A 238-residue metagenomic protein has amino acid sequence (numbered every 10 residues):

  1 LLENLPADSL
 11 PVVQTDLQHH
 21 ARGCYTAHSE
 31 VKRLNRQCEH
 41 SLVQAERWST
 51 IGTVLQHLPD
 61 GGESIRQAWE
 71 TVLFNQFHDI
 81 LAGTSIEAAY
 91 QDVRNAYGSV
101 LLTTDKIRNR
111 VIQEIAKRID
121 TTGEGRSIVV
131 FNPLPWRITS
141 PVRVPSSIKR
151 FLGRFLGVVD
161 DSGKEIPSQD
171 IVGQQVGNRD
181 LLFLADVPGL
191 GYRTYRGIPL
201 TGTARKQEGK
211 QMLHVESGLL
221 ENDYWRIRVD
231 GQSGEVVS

Functional and structural regions predicted by a protein language model:
L1-P133, S140, L152-I171, G177-R193 (+2 more regions): Catalytic-domain carbohydrate-binding cleft regions of carbohydrate-active enzymes
P133-R137, I198-S238: Beta-strand-rich N-terminal accessory domains
S140-I148: Glycine-centered coil/turn sites that cap beta-strands in beta-rich domains
